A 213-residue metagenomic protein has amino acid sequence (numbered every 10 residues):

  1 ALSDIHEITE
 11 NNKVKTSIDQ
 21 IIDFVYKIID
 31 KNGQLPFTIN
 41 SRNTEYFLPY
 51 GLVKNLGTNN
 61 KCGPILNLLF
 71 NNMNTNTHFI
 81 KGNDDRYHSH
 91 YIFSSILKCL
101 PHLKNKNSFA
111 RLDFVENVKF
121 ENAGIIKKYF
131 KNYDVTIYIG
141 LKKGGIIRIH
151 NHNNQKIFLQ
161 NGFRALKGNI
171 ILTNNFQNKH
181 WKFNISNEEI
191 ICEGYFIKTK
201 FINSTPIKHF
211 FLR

Functional and structural regions predicted by a protein language model:
A1-K15, S41-F47: Aromatic-lined, polymer-binding surfaces characteristic of secreted/periplasmic polysaccharide-degrading enzymes
D19-R213: Extended polysaccharide-engagement surfaces of secreted carbohydrate-active enzymes
